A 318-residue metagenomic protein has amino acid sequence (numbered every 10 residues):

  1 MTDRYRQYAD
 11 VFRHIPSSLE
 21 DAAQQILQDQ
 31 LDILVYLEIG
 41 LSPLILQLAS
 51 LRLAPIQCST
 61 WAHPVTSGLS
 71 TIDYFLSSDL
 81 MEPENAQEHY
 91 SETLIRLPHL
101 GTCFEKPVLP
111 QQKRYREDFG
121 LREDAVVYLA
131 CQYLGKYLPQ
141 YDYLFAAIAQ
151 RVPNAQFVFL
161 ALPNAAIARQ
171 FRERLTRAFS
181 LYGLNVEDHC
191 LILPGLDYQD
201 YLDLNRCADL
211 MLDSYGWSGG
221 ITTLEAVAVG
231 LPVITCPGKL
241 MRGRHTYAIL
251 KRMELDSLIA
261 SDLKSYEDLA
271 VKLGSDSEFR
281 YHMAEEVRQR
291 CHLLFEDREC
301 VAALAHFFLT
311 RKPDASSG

Functional and structural regions predicted by a protein language model:
M1-L69, L80-Q87, F157-D297, F307: Conserved nucleotide-cofactor-binding alpha/beta core module
L69-S70, A86-H89, K106-P110, Q140-Y141 (+1 more regions): Short conserved micro-motifs at the rims of enzyme active sites and ligand-binding pockets
D73-N85, Y90-E105: Donor nucleotide-sugar binding/catalytic pocket of nucleotide-sugar-dependent glycosyltransferases
H99-D197, T310: Conserved catalytic-core segment of nucleotide-activated headgroup transferases in glycan assembly
D142, A146-Q150, E267, V271 (+1 more regions): A structural alpha-helix within SAM-dependent methyltransferase catalytic domains
D297-G318: C-terminal alpha-helical cap of glycosyltransferases
